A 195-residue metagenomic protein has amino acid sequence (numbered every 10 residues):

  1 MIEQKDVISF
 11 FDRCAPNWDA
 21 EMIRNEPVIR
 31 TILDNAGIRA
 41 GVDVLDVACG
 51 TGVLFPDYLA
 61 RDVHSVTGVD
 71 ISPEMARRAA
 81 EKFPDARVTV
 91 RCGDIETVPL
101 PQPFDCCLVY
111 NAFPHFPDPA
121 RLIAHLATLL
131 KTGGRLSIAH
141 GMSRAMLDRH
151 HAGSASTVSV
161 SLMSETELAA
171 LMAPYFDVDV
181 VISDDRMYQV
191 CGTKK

Functional and structural regions predicted by a protein language model:
M1-G37, V53, R144-M146, H151-S154: Conserved class I S-adenosyl-L-methionine
L45, T51-T97: Class I SAM-dependent methyltransferase SAM/SAH-binding core
L108: A conserved beta-strand element that flanks and buttresses the S-adenosyl-L-methionine
N111-A112: Short catalytic micro-motifs in class I SAM-dependent methyltransferases
R121-T132: A short glycine-rich, Lys/Arg-flanked "PGG" loop and its adjoining helix->strand segment in the class I
S137-M163: Conserved class I S-adenosyl-L-methionine
S159-Y175: Short alpha-helix
F176-D177, I182-K195: Core SAM-dependent methyltransferase catalytic element
